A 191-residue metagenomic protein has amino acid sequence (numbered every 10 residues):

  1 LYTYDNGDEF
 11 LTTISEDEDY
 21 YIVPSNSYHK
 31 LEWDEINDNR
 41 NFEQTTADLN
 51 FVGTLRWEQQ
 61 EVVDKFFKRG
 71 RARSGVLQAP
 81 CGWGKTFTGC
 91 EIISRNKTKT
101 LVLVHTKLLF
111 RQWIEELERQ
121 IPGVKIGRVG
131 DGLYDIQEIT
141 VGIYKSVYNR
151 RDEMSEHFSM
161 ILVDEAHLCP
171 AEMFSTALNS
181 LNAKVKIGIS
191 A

Functional and structural regions predicted by a protein language model:
L1-N41: Interdomain "pre-motor" coupling segment immediately N-terminal to P-loop NTPase/helicase cores
Y2, T100, K107-L133: Conserved helix-turn-beta segment of the N-terminal RecA-like "Helicase ATP-binding" lobe in SF1/SF2 helicases
E35-Q78: Conserved pre-motif I regulatory segment
R69-N96: Walker A/P-loop
L77, V102, T140-G142, I161: Hydrophobic positions in the central parallel beta-sheet of the AAA+
R128, I136-R151: Conserved two-lobed SF2 helicase motor
Y144-A191: SF2 helicase catalytic motif II
